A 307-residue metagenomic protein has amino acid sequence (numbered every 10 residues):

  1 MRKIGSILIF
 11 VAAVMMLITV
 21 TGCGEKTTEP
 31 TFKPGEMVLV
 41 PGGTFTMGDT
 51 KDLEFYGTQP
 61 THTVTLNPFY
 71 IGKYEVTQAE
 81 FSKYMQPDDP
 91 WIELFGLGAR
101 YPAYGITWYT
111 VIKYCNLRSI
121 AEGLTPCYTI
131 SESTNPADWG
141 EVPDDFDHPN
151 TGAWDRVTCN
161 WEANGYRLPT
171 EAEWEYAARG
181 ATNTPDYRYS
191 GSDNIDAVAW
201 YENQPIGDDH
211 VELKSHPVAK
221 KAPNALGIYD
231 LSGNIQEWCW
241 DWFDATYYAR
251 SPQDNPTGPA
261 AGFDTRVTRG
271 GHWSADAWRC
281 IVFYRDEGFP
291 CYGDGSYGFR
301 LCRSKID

Functional and structural regions predicted by a protein language model:
M1-F10: Bacterial N-terminal signal peptides that target proteins for export
M16-E36: Bacterial Sec-dependent N-terminal signal peptides
E29-M47, A163-Y166: GGW-centered surface loops in extracellular recognition modules
V40, F45-M47, I71, F81 (+7 more regions): Bulky hydrophobic/aromatic "packing anchor" residues in well-ordered structure
D49-L53, T65-S192, D241-D244, R303-D307: Active-site microenvironments of metalloenzymes and redox enzymes
E54-H62, T182-N183, K214, L231-D307: Surface-exposed recognition segments
D88-R100, D209-L213, I281-D286: Short glycine/proline-rich turn/loop motifs
T151-W161, D196-S232, P259, D286-F289: Short, well-ordered junction/capping motifs at the entry into regular secondary structure
